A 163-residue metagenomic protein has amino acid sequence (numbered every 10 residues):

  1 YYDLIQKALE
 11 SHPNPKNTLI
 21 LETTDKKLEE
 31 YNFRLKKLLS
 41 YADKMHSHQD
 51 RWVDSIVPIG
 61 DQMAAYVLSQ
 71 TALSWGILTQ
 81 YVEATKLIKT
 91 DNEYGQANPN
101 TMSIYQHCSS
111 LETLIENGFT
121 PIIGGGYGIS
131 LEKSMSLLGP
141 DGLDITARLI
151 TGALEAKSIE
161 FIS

Functional and structural regions predicted by a protein language model:
Y1-S163: Nucleotide/pyrophosphate-binding catalytic subdomain
